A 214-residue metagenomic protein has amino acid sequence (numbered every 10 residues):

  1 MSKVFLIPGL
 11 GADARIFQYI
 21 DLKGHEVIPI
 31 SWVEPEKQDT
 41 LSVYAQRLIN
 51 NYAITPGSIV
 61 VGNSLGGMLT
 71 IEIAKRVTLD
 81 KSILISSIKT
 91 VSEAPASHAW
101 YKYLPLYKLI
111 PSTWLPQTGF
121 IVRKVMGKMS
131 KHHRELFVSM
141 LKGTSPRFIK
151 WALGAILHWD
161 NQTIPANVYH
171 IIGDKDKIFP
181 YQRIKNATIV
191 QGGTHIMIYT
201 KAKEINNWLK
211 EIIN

Functional and structural regions predicted by a protein language model:
M1-P56, L106-L109: Active-site catalytic motif of lipid deacylating hydrolases and related acyltransferases
Y19, E72-R76: Active-site signature of alpha/beta-hydrolase-fold catalytic machinery across serine- and Asp/Cys-nucleophile hydrolases
E34-P35, K175, Q191-I196: Histidine-bearing beta->alpha loop at or near hydrolase active sites
D39, G193-W208: Catalytic histidine-centered segment of alpha/beta-hydrolase-like enzymes
V61-T70: Gly/Ala-rich beta-loop-alpha elbow adjacent to hydrolase catalytic centers
T78-S112: Flexible "cap/lid" loop of the alpha/beta hydrolase fold
T113-N161: Conserved alpha/beta-hydrolase catalytic His-Asp/Glu region
H170-I172, D176: Short beta-strand/loop motif that positions the catalytic acidic residue of the alpha/beta-hydrolase fold
